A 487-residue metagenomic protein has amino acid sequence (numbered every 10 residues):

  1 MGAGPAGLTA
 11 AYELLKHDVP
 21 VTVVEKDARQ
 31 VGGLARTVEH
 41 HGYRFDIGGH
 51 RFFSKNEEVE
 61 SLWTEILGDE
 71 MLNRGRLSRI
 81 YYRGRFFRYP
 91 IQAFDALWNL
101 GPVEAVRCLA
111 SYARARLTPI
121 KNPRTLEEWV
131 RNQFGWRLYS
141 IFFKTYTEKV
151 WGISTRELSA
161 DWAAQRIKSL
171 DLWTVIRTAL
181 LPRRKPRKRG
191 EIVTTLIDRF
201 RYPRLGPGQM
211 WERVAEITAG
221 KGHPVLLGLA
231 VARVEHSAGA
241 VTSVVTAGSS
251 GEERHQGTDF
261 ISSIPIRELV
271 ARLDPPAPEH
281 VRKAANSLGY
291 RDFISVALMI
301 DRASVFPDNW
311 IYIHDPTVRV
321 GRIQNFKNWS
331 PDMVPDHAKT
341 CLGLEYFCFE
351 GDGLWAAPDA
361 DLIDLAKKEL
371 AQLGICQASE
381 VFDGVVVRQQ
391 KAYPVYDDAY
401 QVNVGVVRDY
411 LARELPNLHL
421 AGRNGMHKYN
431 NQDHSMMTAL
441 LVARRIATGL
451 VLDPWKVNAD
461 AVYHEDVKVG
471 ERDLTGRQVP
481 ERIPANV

Functional and structural regions predicted by a protein language model:
M1-V23: N-terminal Rossmann-like FAD-binding beta1-loop-alpha1 element of flavoenzymes
A6, R29, R267: Conserved Rossmann-like nucleotide-cofactor binding loop
T9, V106-S237, Q256-G257: Active-site/ligand-binding neighborhood in enzyme catalytic cores
L15-E39: Glycine-rich FAD pyrophosphate-binding loop
H41-T118: Dinucleotide-binding Rossmann-like beta1-alpha1 core, especially the glycine-rich loop that anchors the ADP
E58-Y89, Q133-S140, I217-L227, A232-T242: Feature captures the FAD/FMN-dependent oxidoreductase FAD-binding
A232-H255, F260: Conserved beta-strand-loop-beta-strand element in the redox core of flavoprotein oxidoreductases
S250, G257-D259, S263-H419, N424-M437 (+3 more regions): C-terminal segments that line or cap access tunnels to active or ligand-binding sites in enzymes and enzyme-associated
